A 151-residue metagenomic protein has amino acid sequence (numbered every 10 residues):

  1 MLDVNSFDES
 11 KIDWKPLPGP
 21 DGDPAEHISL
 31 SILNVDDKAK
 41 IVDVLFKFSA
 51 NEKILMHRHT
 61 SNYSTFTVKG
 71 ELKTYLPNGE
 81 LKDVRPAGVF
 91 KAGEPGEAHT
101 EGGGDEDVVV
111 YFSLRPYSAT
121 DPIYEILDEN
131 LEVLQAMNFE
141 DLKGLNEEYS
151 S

Functional and structural regions predicted by a protein language model:
M1-K40, I126-S151: A short, N-terminal "cap"/entry segment at the start of jelly-roll beta-barrel domains of the cupin/DSBH fold
I32-N34, A39-R58, E94-G96: Conserved short histidine dyad/triad with adjacent acidic residue
D37, Y75-G104: Short acidic-glycine-tyrosine-enriched beta hairpin
I41, Y63, D107: Conserved catalytic motifs of the protein kinase core domain
F46-F48, V68-T74, E101, V110-S113: Short, well-ordered beta-strand segments in beta-rich or mixed alpha/beta enzyme and ligand-binding folds
A50, H59-N78: Glycine- and acidic-residue-biased ligand/ion/polar-headgroup-sensing regions
P95-I123: Ligand-binding loop in jelly-roll beta-barrel domains
